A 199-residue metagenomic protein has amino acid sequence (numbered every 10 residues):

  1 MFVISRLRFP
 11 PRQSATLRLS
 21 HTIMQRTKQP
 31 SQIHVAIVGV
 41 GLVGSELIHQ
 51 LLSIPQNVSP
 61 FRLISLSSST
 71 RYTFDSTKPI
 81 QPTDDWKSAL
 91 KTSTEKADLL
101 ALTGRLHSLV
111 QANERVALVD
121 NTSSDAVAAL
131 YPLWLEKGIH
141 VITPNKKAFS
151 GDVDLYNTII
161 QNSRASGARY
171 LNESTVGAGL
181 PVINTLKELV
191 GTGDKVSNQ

Functional and structural regions predicted by a protein language model:
F2-R12, L17-K137, G167: N-terminal glycine-/serine-/threonine-rich beta1-alpha1-beta2 phosphate-ribose binding loop of Rossmann-like
G39, P144-N145: A secondary-structure boundary/capping signal
L47-H49, D75-Q81, V153-Y156, P181-K187: Short acidic, glycine/serine/threonine-rich loops at helix termini
L66, A117-D120, V141-P144, Y170-S174 (+1 more regions): General beta-strand structural signal in soluble alpha/beta enzymes
Q81-D85, I160-N162, E188-V190: Short, hinge-like loop/turn segments at secondary-structure boundaries
V127-L133, K146-E173, A178-L186: Rossmann-fold NAD(P)-binding glycine/threonine-rich loop
G138-I142, S150: Active/ligand-binding-proximal structured segments within catalytic/core domains that scaffold catalytic residues
T185-Q199: Conserved anion/nucleotide-ligand pocket segment
